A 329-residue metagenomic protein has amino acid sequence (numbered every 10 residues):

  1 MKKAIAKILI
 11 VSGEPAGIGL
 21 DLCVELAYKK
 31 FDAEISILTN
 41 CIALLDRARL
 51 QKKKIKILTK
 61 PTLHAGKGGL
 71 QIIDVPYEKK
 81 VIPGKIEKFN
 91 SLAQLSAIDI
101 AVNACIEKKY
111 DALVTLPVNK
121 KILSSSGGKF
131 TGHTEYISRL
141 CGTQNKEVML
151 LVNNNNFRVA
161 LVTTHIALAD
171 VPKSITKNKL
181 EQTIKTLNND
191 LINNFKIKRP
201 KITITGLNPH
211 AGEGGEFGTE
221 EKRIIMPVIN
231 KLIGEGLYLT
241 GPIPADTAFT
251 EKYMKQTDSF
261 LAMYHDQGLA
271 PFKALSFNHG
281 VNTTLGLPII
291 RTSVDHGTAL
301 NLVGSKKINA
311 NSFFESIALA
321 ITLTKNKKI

Functional and structural regions predicted by a protein language model:
M1-E220, I225-I329: Anion-binding alpha/beta catalytic cores of soluble intermediary-metabolism enzymes, centered on
